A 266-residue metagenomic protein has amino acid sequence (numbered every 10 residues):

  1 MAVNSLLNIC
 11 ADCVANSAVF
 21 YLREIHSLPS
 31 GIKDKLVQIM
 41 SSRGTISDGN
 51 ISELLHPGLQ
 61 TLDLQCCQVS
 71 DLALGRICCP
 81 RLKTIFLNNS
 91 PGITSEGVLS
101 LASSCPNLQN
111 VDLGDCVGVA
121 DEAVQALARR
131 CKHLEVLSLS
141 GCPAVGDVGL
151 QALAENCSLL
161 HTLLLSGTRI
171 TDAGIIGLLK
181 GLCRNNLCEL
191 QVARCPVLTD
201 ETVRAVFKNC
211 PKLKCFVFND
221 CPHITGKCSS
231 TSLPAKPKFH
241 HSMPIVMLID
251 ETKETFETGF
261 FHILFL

Functional and structural regions predicted by a protein language model:
M1-L72, P80-F86: Cullin-RING E3 adaptor/co-adaptor recruitment helices
N4, N8, D12, S30 (+9 more regions): Amphipathic alpha-helical interface elements that mediate macromolecular binding in regulatory proteins
L6, L165, R169-L266: C-terminal capping region of solenoid repeat domains
V14, A18, L22, G44 (+7 more regions): Eukaryotic basic, amphipathic alpha-helical target segments in cytosolic regions
S42-D48, C66-L74, P91-L99, V117-E122 (+5 more regions): Short, solvent-exposed loop/turn at the beta-strand->alpha-helix junction within individual leucine-rich repeat
N50-L55, A73-C78, G97-S104, A123-R130 (+5 more regions): C-terminal per-repeat helix/turn "cap" of leucine-rich repeat
L55-P57, P80-L82, P91, S103-P106 (+10 more regions): Inter-repeat linker/turn residues at the boundaries of leucine-rich repeats
Q60-L64, K83-N88, L108-G114, L134-L139 (+5 more regions): Conserved hydrophobic beta-strand positions in leucine-rich repeat
